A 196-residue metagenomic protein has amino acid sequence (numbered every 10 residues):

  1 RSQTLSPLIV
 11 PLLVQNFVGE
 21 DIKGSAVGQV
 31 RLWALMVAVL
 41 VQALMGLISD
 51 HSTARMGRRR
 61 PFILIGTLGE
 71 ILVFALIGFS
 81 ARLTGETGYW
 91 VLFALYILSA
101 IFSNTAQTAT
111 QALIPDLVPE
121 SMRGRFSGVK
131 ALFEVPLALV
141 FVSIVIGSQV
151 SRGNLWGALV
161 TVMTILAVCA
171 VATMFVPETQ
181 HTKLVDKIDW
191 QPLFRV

Functional and structural regions predicted by a protein language model:
R1-L35: Helix-loop boundary and gating motifs at the non-cytosolic
P11-L12, N16, G78-L83, A138-G157: Transmembrane alpha-helix termini and helix-breaking/packing motifs in multi-pass membrane transporters
V27-S52: Central cavity-lining transmembrane alpha-helices of secondary-active solute carriers, predominantly the Major
W33-V39, G124-V150: Glycine-rich segments within core transmembrane alpha-helices of 12-TM secondary carriers
I63-E86: C-terminal ends and interior cores of transmembrane alpha-helices in multi-pass membrane transporters/permeases
S99-F133: Cytoplasmic helix-loop-helix junction between adjacent transmembrane helices in 12-TM secondary transporters
T164-T182: C-terminal membrane-cytosol helix-exit motif in multi-pass small-molecule transporters
T179-V196: Juxtamembrane intracellular "pre-TM" segments in multi-pass secondary transporters
